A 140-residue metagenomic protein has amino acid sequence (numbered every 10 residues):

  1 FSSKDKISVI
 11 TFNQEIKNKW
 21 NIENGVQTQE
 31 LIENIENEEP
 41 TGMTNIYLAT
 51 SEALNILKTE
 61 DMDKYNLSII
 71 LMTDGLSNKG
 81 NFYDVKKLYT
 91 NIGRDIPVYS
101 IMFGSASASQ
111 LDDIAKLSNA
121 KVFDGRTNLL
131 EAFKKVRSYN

Functional and structural regions predicted by a protein language model:
F1-N24, A49-A53, S68-M72, F103-A106: Von Willebrand factor
F1-S3, N55-K64, T90: Surface-exposed acidic, glycine-flexible loop patches that form ligand/cofactor-binding and adhesion interfaces
I22-Q29, I114: Short, flexible, mixed-charge acidic loops at enzyme active sites
N37-M43, L48-S51, T73-D124, F133-V136: VWA/integrin I-like adhesion module and closely mimicked acidic/polar interface patches used
I56, A132-Y139: C-terminal alpha-helix
